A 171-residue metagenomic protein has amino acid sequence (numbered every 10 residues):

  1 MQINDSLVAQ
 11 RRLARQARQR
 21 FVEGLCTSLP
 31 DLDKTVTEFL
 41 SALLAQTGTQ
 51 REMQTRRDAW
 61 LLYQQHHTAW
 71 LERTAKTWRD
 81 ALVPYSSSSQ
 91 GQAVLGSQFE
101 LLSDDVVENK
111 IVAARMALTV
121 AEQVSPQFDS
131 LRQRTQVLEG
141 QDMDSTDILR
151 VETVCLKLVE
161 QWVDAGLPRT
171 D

Functional and structural regions predicted by a protein language model:
M1-D171: Terminal low-complexity "docking" segments
